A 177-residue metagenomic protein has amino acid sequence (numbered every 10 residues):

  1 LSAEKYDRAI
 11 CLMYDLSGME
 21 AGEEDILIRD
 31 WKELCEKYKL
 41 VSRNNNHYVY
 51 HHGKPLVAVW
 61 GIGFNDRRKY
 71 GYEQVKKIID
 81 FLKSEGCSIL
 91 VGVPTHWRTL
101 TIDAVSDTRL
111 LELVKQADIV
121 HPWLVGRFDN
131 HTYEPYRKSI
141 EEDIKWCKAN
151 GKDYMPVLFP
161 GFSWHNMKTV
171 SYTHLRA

Functional and structural regions predicted by a protein language model:
S2-N65: Substrate-binding cleft of extracellular glycoside hydrolase catalytic domains
R67-S171: Aromatic-lined glycan-binding groove of carbohydrate-active enzymes
T173-A177: Conserved small/polar residues in nucleotide/adenosyl-binding loops
